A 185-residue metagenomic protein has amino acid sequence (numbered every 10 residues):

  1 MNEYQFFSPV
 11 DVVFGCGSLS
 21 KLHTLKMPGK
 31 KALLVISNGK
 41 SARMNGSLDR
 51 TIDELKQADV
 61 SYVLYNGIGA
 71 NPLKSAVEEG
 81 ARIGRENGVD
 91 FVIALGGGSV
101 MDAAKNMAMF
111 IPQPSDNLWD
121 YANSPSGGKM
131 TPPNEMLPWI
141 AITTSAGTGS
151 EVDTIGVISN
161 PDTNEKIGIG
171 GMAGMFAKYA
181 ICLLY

Functional and structural regions predicted by a protein language model:
M1-F91: ATP/NTP phosphate-donor binding region
P9-V10, C16-G17, I36-N38, I68 (+5 more regions): Fold-independent oxyanion-binding glycine-rich loops and adjacent beta-strand/coil segments at enzyme active sites
D11, K31-L33, Y62-V63, D90-I93 (+3 more regions): Structural motif
A58, N87, F110, P114 (+1 more regions): Change "in soluble alpha/beta enzymes" to "in soluble alpha/beta proteins
E79-A81, V100-P114, V152-D153: Short Gly/Thr/Asp-enriched flexible loops that form oxyanion-binding sites at enzyme active sites
R82-L95, S99, K129-P133: Short, charge-rich binding segments
V89-M107, T144-S150: Glycine/serine-rich anion-binding loops at beta->alpha junctions that coordinate negatively charged ligand groups
Q113-L184: A glycine/threonine-rich phosphate-anchoring loop and its flanking beta-alpha core in nucleotide/phosphate-binding
